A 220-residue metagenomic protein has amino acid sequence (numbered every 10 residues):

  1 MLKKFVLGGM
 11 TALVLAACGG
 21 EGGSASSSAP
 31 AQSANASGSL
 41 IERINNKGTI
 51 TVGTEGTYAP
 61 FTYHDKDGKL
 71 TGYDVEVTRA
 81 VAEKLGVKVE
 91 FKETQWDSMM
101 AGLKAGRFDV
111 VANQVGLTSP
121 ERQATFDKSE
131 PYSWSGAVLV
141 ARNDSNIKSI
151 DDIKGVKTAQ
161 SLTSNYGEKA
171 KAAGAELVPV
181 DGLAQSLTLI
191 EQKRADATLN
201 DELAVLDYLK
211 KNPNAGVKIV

Functional and structural regions predicted by a protein language model:
V14-A17: C-terminal motif of bacterial Sec signal peptides marking the signal peptidase cleavage site
G19-G22: Bacterial signal peptide processing site
A31-Q114: Extracytoplasmic small-molecule ligand-binding "clamshell" domains of the periplasmic binding protein/Venus flytrap
T57-A59, L70-E83, S135-Q185, E202-D207: Bilobed "Venus flytrap"/periplasmic-binding protein-like clamshell domains and structurally analogous long
R79, K88-D152: Acidic, polar ligand-binding/catalytic clefts
F91-A101, L162-S164, V178-Q192: Short helix-initiation/N-cap motifs at beta->coil->alpha
V115-Q123, K169-A172, D196-V220: A ligand-binding cleft/hinge motif common to bilobed small-molecule-binding domains
T125-S133, V178, N214-V220: Short beta-strand->loop
